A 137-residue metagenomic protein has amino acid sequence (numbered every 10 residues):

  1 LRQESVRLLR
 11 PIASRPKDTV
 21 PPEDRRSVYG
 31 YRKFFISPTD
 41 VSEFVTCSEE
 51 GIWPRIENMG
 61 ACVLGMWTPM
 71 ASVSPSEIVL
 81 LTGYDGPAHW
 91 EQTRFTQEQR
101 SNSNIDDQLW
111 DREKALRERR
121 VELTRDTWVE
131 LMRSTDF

Functional and structural regions predicted by a protein language model:
L1-L8, E50-G51, R55-L64, G83-L131: An amphipathic, aromatic/His-enriched active-site/gating alpha helix that lines ligand/cofactor pockets
I12-A88, M132-F137: Surface-exposed interaction/gating patches
